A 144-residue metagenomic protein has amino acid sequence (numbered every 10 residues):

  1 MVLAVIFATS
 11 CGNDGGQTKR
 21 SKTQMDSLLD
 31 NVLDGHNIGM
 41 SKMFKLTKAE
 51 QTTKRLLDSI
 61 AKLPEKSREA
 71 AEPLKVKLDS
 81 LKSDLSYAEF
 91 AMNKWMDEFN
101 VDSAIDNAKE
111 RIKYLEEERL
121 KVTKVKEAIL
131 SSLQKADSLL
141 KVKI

Functional and structural regions predicted by a protein language model:
M1-V2: Sec-dependent signal peptide recognition, specifically the positively charged N-region followed immediately by
I6-S10: C-terminal motif of bacterial Sec signal peptides marking the signal peptidase cleavage site
G12-S59: Immediate post-signal-peptide N-terminus of mature secreted/exported proteins
G15, K19, T52-K66, K94-Y114: Short E/K-rich amphipathic alpha-helical oligomerization segments
S21, M25-L28, V32-G35, G39 (+6 more regions): Amphipathic alpha-helical coiled-coil segments and their boundaries
L28, T53-A71, L78, K82 (+2 more regions): Extended amphipathic alpha-helical interaction segments
V76-I144: Extracytoplasmic electrostatic interaction patches
